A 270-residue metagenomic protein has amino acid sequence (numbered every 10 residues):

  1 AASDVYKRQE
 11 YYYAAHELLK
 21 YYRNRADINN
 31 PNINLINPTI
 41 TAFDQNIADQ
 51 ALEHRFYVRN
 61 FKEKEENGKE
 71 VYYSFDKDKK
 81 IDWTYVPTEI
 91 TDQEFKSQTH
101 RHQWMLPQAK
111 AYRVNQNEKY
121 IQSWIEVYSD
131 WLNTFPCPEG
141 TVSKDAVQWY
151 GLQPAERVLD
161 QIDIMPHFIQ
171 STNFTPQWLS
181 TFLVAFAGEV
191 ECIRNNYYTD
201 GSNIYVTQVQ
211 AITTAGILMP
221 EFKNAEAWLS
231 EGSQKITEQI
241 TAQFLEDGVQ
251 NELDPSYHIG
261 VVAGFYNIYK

Functional and structural regions predicted by a protein language model:
A2-Y6: Short, small-residue-biased leader/transition segments that mark boundaries at the very start of proteins
K7-Y11, H54, N117: Short, solvent-exposed helix-helix connector turns and helix-capping sites enriched in acidic/polar residues
R8, T41-D44, Q208-V209, A225: Generic alpha-helix initiation/capping and coil-helix boundary signal
E10, L18-Y21, I28: Membrane-proximal, glycine/serine-rich, low-complexity loop/turn segments characteristic of large bacterial
H16-L18, A48, E94, Y150: Helix-centric, low-specificity signal for extended rod-like, repetitive segments
R25-P87: Short, functional "switch" segments adjacent to catalytic/cofactor/reactive centers
K79-K80, Y85-K270: Aromatic-lined, polymer-binding surfaces characteristic of secreted/periplasmic polysaccharide-degrading enzymes
